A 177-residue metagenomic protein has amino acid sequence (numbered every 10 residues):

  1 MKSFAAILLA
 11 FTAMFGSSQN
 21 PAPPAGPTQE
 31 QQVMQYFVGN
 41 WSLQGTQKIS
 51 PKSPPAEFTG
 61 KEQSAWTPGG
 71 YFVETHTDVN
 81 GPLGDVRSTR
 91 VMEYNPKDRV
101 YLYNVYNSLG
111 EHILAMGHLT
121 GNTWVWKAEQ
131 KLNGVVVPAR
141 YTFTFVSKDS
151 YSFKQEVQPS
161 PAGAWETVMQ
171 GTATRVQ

Functional and structural regions predicted by a protein language model:
A5-M14: Bacterial N-terminal signal peptides
Q19-Q177: Hydrophobic small-molecule pocket/channel-lining residues, especially in calycin-type beta-barrels
